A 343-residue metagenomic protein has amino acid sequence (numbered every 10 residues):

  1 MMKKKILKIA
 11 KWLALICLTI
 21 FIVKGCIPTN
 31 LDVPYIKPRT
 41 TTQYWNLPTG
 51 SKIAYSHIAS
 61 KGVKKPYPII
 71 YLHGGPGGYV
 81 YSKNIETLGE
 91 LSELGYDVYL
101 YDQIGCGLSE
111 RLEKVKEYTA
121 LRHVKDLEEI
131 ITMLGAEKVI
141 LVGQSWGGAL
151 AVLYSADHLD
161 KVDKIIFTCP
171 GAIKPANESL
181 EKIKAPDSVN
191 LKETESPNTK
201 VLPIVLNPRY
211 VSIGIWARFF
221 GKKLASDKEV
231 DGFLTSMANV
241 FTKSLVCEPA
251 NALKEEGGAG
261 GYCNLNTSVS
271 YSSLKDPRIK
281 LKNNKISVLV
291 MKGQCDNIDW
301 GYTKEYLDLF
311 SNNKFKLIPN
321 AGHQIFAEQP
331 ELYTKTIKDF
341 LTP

Functional and structural regions predicted by a protein language model:
G77-L88: The serine-hydrolase catalytic nucleophile loop
Y81-S82, Q103-Y118, A176: Glycine-rich "HGGG/HGxG" loop immediately N-terminal to the catalytic nucleophile of the alpha/beta-hydrolase
S92-L108: Conserved alpha/beta-hydrolase
L121-V139: Conserved acidic catalytic loop of the alpha/beta-hydrolase fold
E137-L180: Conserved hydrolase catalytic core segment
I166-G214: Flexible "cap/lid" loop of the alpha/beta hydrolase fold
N284, V290-K292: Short beta-strand/loop motif that positions the catalytic acidic residue of the alpha/beta-hydrolase fold
N297-Y302: Conserved alpha/beta-hydrolase "acid-adjacent" motif
